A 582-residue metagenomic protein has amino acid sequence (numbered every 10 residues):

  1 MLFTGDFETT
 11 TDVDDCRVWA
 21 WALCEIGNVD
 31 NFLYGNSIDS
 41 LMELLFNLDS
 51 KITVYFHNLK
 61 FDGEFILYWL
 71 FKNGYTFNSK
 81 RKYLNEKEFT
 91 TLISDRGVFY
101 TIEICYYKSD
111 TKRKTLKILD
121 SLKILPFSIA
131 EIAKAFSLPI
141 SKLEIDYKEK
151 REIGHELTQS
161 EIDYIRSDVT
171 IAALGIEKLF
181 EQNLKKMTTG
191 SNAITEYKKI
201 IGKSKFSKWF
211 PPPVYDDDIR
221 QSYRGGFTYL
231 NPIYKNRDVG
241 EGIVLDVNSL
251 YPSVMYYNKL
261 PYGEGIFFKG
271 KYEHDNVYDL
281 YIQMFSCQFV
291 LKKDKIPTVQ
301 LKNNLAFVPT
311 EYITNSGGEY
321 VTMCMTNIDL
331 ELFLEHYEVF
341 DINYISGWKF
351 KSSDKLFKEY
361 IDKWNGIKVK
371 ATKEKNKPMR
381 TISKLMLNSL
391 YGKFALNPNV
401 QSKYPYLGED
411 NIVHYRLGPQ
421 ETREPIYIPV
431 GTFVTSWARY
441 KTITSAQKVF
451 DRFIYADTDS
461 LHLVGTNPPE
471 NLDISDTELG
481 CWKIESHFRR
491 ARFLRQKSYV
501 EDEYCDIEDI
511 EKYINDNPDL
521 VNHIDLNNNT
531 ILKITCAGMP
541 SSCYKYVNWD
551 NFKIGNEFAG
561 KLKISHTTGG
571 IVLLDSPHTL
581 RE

Functional and structural regions predicted by a protein language model:
M1-L2, V13-V54, E64-E582: Conserved acidic
T10: Conserved Rossmann-like nucleotide-cofactor binding loop
F56-L59: A short beta-strand-to-loop transition that corresponds to the Sensor-1 phosphate-sensing loop of AAA+ P-loop ATPases
